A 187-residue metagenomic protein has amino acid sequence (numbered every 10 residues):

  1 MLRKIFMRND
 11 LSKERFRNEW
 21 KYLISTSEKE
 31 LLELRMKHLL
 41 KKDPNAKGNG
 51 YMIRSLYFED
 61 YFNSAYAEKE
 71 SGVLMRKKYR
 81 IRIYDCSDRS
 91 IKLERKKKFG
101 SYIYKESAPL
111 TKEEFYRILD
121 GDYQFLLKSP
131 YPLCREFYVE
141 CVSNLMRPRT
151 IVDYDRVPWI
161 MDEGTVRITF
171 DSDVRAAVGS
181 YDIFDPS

Functional and structural regions predicted by a protein language model:
M1-S187: Phosphate-end processing signature that detects enzymes handling 5′-triphosphorylated RNA and polyphosphate
